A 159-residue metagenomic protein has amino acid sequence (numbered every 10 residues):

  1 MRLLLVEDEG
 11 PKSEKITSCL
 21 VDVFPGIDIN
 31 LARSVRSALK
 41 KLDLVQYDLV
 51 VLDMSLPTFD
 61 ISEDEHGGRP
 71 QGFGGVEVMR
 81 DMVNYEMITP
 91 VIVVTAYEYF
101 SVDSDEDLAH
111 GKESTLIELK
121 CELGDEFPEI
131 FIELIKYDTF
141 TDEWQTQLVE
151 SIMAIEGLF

Functional and structural regions predicted by a protein language model:
D8-T17, Y47-V51, S55, D103-D105 (+1 more regions): Conserved N-terminal glycine/acidic-rich loop preference
G10-N30: Two-component/phosphorelay signaling modules centered on CheY-like receiver
P25, L39, Q46, G111 (+1 more regions): C-terminal output/effector regions of signal-responsive regulators
L31-L49, P57-F59: Acidic, metal-coordinating helix/loop segments flanking the phosphotransfer/catalytic sites of two-component signaling
S55-D60, R69: The short loop immediately C-terminal to the conserved phospho-acceptor aspartate in CheY-like receiver
T58-I61, Y99-S104, E143-W144: Short catalytic/ligand-binding loop motif for oxyanion handling, primarily in non-cytosolic enzymes, centered on
H66-G124, K136-Y137: A short, hydrophobic beta-strand element within the central beta-sheet of small alpha/beta folds
